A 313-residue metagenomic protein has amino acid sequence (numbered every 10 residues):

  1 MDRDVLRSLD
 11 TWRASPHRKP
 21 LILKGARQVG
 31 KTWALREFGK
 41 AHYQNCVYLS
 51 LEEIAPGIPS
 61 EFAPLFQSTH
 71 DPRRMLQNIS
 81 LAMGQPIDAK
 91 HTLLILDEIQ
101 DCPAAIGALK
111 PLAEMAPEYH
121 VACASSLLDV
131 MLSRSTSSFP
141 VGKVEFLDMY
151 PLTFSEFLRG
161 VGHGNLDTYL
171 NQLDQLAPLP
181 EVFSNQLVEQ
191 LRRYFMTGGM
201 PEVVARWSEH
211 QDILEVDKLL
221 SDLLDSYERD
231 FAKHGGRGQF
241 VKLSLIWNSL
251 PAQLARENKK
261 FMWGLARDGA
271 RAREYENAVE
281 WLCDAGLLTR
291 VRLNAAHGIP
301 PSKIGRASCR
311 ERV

Functional and structural regions predicted by a protein language model:
M1-P16: Pre-Walker A adenine-sensing motif
K31: Conserved lysine of the Walker
A34, F38: Hydrophobic positions on the alpha1 helix immediately C-terminal to the Walker A/P-loop
P56-A89: Short glycine-rich substrate-engagement loop in P-loop NTPases that contacts/grips substrate
I95, H120-S126, D148: Structural recognition of the conserved hydrophobic beta-strand(s) that form the central parallel beta-sheet of P-loop
D129-E145, L158-H163: Short regulatory helix/loop adjacent to the ATP-binding pocket of P-loop NTPases
L147-E202: Amphipathic alpha-helical segments of the small helical/lid subdomains adjacent to P-loop NTPase cores
A205-R312: Accessory nucleic acid-recognition modules appended to NTPase machines
